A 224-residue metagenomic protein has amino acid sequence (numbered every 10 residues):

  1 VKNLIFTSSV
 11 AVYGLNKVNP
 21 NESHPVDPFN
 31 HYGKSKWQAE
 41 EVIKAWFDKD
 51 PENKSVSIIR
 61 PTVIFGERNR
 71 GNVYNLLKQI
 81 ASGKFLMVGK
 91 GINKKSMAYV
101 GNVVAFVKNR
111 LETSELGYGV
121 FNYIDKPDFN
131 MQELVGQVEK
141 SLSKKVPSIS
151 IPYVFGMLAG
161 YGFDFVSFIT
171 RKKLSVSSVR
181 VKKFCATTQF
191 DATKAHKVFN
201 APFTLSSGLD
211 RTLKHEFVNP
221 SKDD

Functional and structural regions predicted by a protein language model:
V1-Y32, F47, P51-E52: Conserved Rossmann-fold NAD(P)-dependent oxidoreductase catalytic core, especially the SDR/UDP-sugar
V12, I64-G66, V103: Conserved sequence/active-site signature of Rossmann-fold short-chain dehydrogenase/reductase
S35: Active-site helix of classical SDR
E41-E67: Conserved beta-loop-beta element that borders a ligand/cofactor-binding pocket
R68, K94-G101, F121-S141, I149-Y161 (+2 more regions): Substrate-binding strand-loop-helix patch in Rossmann-like NAD(P)-dependent oxidoreductase/epimerase domains
N69-N75, G89-L111, Y118-G119: Substrate-positioning beta->alpha
E139-C185: Terminal hydrophobic/aromatic helix or amphipathic segment near a protein terminus
A192-D224: Amphipathic terminal alpha-helices
